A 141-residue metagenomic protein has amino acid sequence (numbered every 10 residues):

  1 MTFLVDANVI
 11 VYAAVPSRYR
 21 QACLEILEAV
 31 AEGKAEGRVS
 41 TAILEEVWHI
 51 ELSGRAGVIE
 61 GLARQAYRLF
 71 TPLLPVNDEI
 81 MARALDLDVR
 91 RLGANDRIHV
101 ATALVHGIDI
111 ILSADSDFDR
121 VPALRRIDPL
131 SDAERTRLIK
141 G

Functional and structural regions predicted by a protein language model:
M1-T2, V100-A101, V105-G141: Acidic, PIN/NYN-like endoribonuclease modules and their adjacent C-terminal/linker elements
M1-V39, E51-G61, A133-G141: Short, well-structured N-terminal submotif of metal-dependent ribonuclease cores
A14-V15, E51, D88, P122-R125: Short, flexible helix/strand-to-coil boundary loops that buttress conserved ligand/catalytic motifs in alpha/beta
I50-V76: Helix-adjacent hinge/juxtasegments
R68, E79-A82, S131-L138: A short acidic, often aromatic-flanked loop/helix-cap motif at beta-alpha or helix-coil junctions that lines enzyme
T71-L112, S116: Active-site neighborhoods of divalent-metal-dependent phosphate/nucleic-acid chemistry enzymes
